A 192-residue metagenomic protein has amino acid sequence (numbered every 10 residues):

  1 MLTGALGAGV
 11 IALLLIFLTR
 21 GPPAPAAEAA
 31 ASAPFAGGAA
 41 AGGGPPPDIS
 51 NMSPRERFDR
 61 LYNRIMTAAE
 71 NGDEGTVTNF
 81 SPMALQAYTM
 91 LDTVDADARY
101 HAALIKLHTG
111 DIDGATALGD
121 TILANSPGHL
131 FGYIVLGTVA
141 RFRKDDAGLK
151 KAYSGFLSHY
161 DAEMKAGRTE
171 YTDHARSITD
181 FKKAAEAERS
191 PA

Functional and structural regions predicted by a protein language model:
M1-R60: Long, contiguous interaction/recruitment modules in multidomain scaffold/adaptor proteins
L14, T19, V77-F80, F181: Compositionally biased, intrinsically disordered low-complexity segments
G37, Y62-N63, T67-A69, A102-K106 (+2 more regions): Alpha-helical solenoid repeat scaffolds
E56-R57, T76, V94, G128 (+3 more regions): Structural signature of alpha-solenoid helical repeat junctions
M66-S126, V135, K151, S158-D161 (+1 more regions): Alpha-helical adaptor scaffolds
K151-A192: Terminal, low-structured helical/coil segments at or just beyond the last alpha-helical repeat
